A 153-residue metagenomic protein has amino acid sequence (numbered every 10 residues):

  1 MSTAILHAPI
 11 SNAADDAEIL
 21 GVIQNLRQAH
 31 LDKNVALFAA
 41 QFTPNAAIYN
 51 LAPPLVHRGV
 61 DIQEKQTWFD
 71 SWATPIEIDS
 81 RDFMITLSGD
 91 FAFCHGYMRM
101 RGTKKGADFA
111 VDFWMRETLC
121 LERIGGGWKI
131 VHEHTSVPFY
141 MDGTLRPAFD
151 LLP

Functional and structural regions predicted by a protein language model:
M1-N45, A148-P153: Short, low-complexity N-terminal intrinsically disordered segments enriched in polar/charged residues
S2-A8, A14, T74-E77, R101 (+1 more regions): C-terminal-biased regions
S2-T3, W114-T144: Short beta-strand edge/turn micro-motifs at domain boundaries
D16-V22, V35-D90, Y97, F109-V111: A solvent-exposed, acidic/Ser-Thr-rich amphipathic alpha-helical stretch
P53, D142-P147: Short aromatic-enriched loop/helix-cap "lid" or pocket-rim segments at secondary-structure transitions that line
R81-L87, T135-P138, P147-P153: Glycine-rich beta-strand-turn "strand-cap" elements at beta-sheet edges
G96-T103: Generic short beta-strand segments
K105-A107: Extracellular loop and loop/strand-boundary signature of outer-membrane beta-barrel proteins
